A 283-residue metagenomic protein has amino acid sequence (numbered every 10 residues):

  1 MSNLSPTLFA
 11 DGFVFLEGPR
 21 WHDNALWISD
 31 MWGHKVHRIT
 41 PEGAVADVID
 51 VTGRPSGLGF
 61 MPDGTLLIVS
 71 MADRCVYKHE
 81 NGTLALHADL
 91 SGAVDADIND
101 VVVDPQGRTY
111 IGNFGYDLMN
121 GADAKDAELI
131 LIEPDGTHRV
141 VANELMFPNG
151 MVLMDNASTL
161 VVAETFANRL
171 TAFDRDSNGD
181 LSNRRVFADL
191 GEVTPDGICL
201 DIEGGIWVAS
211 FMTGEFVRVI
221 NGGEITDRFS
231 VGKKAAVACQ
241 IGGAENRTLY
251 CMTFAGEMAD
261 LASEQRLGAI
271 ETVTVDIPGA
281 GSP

Functional and structural regions predicted by a protein language model:
M1-G12, P41-G43, R184, V273-D276 (+1 more regions): A short helix->beta-strand "capping" segment at the edge of beta-propeller domains
S5-A10, G43-D50, L84-S91, T137-N143 (+2 more regions): A short beta-strand motif characteristic of beta-propeller blades
A10-N24, V51-S70, C75, G92-I111 (+6 more regions): Beta-rich, blade/repeat-based domains predominating in secreted/periplasmic proteins but also intracellular
M31-W32, M71-A72, Y116-A127, T165-N168 (+2 more regions): Short, solvent-exposed loop/turn segments at conserved positions within beta-propeller repeat blades
K35-H37, C75-Y77, A127-I130, R169-T171 (+2 more regions): A short loop-to-beta-strand structural motif that recurs across blades of beta-propeller domains
N168-R169, R184, A188-E224: Loop/turn-rich, solvent-exposed surfaces of beta-rich toroidal or solenoidal domains
F173-D180, V275-A280: Short loop/turn segments immediately following beta-strands, especially the blade-tip and inter-blade linker loops
Q240-P283: Blade-level signature of beta-propeller repeat domains, shared across WD40, Kelch, NHL, RCC1 and BNR/Asp-box propellers
